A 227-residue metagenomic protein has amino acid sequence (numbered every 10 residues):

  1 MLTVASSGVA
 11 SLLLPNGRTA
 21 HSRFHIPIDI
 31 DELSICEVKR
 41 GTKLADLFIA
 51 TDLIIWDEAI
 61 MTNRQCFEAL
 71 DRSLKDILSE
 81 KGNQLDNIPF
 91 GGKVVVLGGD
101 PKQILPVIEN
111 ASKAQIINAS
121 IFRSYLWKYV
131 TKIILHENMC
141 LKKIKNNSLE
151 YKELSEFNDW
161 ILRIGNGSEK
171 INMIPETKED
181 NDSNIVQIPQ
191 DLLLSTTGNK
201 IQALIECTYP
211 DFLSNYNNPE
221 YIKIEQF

Functional and structural regions predicted by a protein language model:
M1-F227: RecA-like helicase/translocase P-loop NTPase motor core
